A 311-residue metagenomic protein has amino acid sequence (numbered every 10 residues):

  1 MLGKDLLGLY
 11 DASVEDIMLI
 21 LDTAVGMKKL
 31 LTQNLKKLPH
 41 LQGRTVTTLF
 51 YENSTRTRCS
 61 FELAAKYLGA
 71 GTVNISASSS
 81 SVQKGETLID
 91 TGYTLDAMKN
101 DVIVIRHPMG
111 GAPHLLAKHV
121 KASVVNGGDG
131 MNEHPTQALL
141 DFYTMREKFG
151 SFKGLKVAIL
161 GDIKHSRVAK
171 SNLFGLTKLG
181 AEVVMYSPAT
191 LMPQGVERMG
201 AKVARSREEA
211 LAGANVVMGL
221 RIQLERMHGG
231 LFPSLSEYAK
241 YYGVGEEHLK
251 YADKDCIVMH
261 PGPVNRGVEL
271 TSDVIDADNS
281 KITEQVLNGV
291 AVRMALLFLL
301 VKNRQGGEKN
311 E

Functional and structural regions predicted by a protein language model:
M1-C59, L63: Positively charged, low-complexity intrinsically disordered leader regions
L35, P39-Y143, R266: Phosphate/diphosphate ligand-binding glycine-rich loop within oxidoreductases
L41-V46, K153-V157, D255: Phosphate-coordination loops involved in phosphoryl transfer and adenosine-cofactor binding
Y51-L63, E147-L220: Glycine-rich phosphate/diphosphate-binding loop of Rossmann-like nucleotide-binding domains
L68, H119-K121, L179, E197-G200 (+2 more regions): Short, structured coil segments at secondary-structure junctions
V196-D273: Rossmann-like adenosine-cofactor binding region
D255-C256, P261-E311: Adenosine-phosphate binding glycine-rich loop
